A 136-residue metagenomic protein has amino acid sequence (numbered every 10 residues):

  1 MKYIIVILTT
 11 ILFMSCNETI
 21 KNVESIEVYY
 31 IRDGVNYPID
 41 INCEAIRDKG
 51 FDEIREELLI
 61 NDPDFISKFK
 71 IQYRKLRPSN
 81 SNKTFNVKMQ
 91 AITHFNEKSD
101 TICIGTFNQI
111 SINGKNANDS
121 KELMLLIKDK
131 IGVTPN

Functional and structural regions predicted by a protein language model:
M1-I4: Positively charged n-region of N-terminal signal peptides that target proteins for export
L12-S15: C-terminal motif of bacterial Sec signal peptides marking the signal peptidase cleavage site
N17-N136: Function-determining sites in protein domains
